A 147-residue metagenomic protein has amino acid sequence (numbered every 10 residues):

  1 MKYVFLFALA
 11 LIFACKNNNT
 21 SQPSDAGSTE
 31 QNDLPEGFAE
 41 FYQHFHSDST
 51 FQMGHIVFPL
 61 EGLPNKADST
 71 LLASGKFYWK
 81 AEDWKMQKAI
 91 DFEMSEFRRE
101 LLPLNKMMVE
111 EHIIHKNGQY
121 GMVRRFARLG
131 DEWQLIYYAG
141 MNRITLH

Functional and structural regions predicted by a protein language model:
M1-F13: Sec-dependent bacterial lipoprotein signal peptides
Y3, T29-D33, E110, I114: Conserved aromatic-histidine-acidic binding/catalytic patches
C15-N19: Bacterial signal peptide processing site
Q22-A73, D83: Start-of-domain marker
P35, R98-R99, Q134: Predominantly extracellular/lumenal beta-strand repeat domains
G62-Q119: Surface-exposed, charged secondary-structure patches
Q119-H147: Short beta-strand edge/turn micro-motifs at domain boundaries
